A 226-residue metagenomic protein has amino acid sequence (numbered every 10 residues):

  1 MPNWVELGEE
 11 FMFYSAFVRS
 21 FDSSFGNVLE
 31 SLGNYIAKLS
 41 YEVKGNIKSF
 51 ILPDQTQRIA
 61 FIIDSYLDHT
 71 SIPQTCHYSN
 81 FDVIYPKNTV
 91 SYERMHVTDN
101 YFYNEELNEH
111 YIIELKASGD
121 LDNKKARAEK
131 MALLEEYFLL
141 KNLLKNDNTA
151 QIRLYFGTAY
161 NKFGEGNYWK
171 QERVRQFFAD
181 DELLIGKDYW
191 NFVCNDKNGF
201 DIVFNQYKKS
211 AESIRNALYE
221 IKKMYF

Functional and structural regions predicted by a protein language model:
M1-T70, F226: Interdomain/boundary linker segments immediately adjacent to catalytic/signaling cores
V18-R19, V83-T89, A117-K124: Surface-exposed cleft-lining segments at the edges of enzyme active sites
G33-Y41, L133-L144, I221-Y225: Hydrophobic, Leu/Ile/Phe/Ala-enriched alpha-helical segments that form helix-helix packing faces
A37, T98-F102, E106-G119: Conserved catalytic cores of phosphodiester-cleaving nucleases, focusing on short active-site segments
L39-V43, Y103-E109, N142-T149: Secondary-structure boundary elements
K48-E106: Active-site metal-binding core of divalent-cation-utilizing nuclease and nuclease-like domains
L115-L140: Mg2+/Mn2+-dependent nuclease catalytic core
D122, F138, K145-F226: Domain-level recognition of nuclease-like catalytic cores that cleave nucleotide substrates
